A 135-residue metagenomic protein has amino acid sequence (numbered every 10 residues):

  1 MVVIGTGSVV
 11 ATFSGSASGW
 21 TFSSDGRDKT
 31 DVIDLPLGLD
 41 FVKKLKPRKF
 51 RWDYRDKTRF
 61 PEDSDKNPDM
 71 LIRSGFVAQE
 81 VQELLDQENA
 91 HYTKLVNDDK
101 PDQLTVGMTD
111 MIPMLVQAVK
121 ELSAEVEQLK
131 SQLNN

Functional and structural regions predicted by a protein language model:
M1-L37: Small/polar residue-rich beta-strand/coil "junction" motifs that cap repeat-based extracellular fibers
D25-R51, K120-S131: Extracellular receptor-binding modules and their adjoining Ser/Thr/Gly/Asp/Asn-rich linkers
T30, D40, Q79, E83 (+1 more regions): Feature representing long, continuous alpha-helical segments
P36, G75-F76, T105, P113: Short aromatic/basic micro-patch
K44-P47, A78-H91: Glycine-rich, acidic and aromatic/proline-enriched surface loops and short helix-turn segments that act as binding
D53-T58: Short coil/turn segments at secondary-structure boundaries
F60-D69: Short, surface-exposed loop/helix-turn segments at secondary-structure junctions that function as lids/hinges flanking
H91-N135: C-terminal intramolecular chaperone/auto-processing assembly modules
